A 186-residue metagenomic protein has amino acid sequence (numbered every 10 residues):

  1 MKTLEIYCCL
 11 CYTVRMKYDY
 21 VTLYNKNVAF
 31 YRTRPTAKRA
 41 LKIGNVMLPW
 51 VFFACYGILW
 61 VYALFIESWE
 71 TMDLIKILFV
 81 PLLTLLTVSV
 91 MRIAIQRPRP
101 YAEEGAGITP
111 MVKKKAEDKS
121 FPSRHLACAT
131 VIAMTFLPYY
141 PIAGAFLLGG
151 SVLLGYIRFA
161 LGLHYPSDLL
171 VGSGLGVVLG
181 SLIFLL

Functional and structural regions predicted by a protein language model:
K2-G57, M72, V88-A116: N-terminal transmembrane-helix/juxtamembrane module of multi-pass inner/ER membrane proteins
T36, W69-D73, Y101, Y140-A145 (+1 more regions): Membrane-helix interface segments
F53-L64, T130: Membrane-embedded alpha-helical segments in integral membrane proteins
L59-T87: Interfacial segments of alpha-helical transmembrane regions
V61-Y62, V88-Q96, L137, F184: Membrane-water interface at transmembrane helix exits
L64-E67, I95-Q96, P141, G162: Short helix-capping/hinge motifs at transmembrane helix termini and TM-loop junctions
F79-R92, A145-I157: Small-polar-interrupted transmembrane alpha-helices in polytopic inner-membrane proteins
G105-L186: Membrane-embedded catalytic cores of phosphoryl/pyrophosphoryl-handling enzymes
